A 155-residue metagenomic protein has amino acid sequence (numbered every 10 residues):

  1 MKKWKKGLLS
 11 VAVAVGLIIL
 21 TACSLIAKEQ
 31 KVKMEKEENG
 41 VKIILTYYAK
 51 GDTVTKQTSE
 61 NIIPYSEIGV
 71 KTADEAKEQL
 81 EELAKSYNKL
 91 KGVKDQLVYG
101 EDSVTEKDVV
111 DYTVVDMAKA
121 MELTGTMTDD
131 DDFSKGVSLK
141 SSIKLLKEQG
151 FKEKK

Functional and structural regions predicted by a protein language model:
K2-A12: Bacterial N-terminal signal peptides that target proteins for export
I19-A22: C-terminal motif of bacterial Sec signal peptides marking the signal peptidase cleavage site
L25-K155: Subset-of-secretome marker
